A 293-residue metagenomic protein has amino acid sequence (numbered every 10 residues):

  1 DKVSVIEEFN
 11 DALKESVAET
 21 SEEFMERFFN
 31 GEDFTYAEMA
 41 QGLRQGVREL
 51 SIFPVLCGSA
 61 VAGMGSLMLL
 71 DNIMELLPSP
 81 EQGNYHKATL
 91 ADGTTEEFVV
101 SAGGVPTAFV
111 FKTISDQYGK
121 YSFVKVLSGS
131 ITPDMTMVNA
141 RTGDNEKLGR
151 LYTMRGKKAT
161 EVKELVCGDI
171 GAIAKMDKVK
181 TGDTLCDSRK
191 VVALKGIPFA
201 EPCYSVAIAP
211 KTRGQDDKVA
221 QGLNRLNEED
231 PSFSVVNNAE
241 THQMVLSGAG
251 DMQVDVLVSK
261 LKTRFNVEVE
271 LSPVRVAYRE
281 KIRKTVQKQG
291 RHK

Functional and structural regions predicted by a protein language model:
D1-K293: Structural and coupling elements of P-loop NTPases
